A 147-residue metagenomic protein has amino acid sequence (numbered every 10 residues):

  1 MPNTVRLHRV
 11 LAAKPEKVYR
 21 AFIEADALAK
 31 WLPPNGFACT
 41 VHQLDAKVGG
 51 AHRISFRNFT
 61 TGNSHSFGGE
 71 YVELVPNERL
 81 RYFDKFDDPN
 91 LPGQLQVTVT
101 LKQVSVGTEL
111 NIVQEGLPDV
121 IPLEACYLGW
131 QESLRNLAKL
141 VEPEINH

Functional and structural regions predicted by a protein language model:
M1-A38: Hydrophobic ligand-binding cavity/cleft-lining segments
P2-H8, P15, C39, A51 (+4 more regions): Intrinsic-disorder/low-complexity, polar/charged segments enriched in Ser/Thr/Lys/Arg/Asp/Glu/Gln
L11, N58, Q114-G116: Hydrophobic beta-strand positions in extracellular immunoglobulin-like domains
A12, L74-P76, V104-V106: Structural motif
V18, L28, H52, Y71 (+4 more regions): Hydrophobic pocket/interface hotspot
T40-F83: Glycine-rich portal/gate segments that line the openings of hydrophobic small-molecule binding cavities
R81-Q131: Beta-strand/loop substructures that line and gate deep hydrophobic ligand-binding cavities in soluble
L140-H147: Short, highly charged C-terminal tails/helix-capping segments
